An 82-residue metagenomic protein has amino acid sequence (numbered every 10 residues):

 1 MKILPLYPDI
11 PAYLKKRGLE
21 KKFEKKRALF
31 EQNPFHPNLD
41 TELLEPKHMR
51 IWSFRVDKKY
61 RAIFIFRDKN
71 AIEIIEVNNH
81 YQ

Functional and structural regions predicted by a protein language model:
M1-R27: Arg/Lys-rich, positively charged N-terminal/basic patches that mediate binding to nucleic acids
I3-P8, A12, F54-Q82: Enriched for short, Lys/Arg-rich terminal
K22-E24, W52, K58: Short alpha-helical segments used as structural interaction elements across diverse proteins
L29-F54: A short, surface-exposed loop/turn module that caps and links secondary-structure elements
